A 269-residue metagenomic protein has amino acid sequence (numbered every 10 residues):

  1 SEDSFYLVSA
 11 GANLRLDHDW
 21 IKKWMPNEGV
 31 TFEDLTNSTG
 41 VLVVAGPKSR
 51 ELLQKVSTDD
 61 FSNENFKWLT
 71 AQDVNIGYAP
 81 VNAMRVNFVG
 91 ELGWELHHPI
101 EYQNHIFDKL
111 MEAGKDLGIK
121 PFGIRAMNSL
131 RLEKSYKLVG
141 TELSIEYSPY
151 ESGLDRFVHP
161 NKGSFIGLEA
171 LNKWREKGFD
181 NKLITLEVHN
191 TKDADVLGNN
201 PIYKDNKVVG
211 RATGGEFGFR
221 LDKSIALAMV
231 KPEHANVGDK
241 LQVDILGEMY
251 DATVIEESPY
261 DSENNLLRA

Functional and structural regions predicted by a protein language model:
S1-A269: Conserved, structured C-terminal
